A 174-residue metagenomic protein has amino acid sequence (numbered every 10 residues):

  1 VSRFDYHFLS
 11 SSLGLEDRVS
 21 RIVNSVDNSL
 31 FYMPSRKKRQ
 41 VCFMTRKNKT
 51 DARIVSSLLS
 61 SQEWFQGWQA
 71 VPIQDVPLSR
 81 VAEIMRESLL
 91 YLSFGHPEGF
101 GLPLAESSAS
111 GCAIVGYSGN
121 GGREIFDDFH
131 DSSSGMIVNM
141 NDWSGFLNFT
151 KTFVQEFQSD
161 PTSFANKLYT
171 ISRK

Functional and structural regions predicted by a protein language model:
F8-V81: Conserved catalytic-core segment of nucleotide-activated headgroup transferases in glycan assembly
A82, A105-A109, R123-E124: Short alpha-helical segment that forms part of, or immediately flanks, the ligand-binding pocket in carbohydrate-active
Y91-L92: A short hydrophobic beta-strand element within the catalytic core of glycosyltransferases that build diverse glycans
H96: Aromatic "clamp/platform" in nucleotide-sugar-dependent glycosyltransferases that forms part of the donor/acceptor
G99-G101, S108, S118: Short glycine/acidic-rich beta->alpha loop that forms part of the nucleotide-sugar donor binding site in diverse
A113-G116: Short hydrophobic beta-strand element within catalytic cores of glycosyltransferases and related nucleotide-activated
E124-Q155, T162: Change "using UDP/GDP/dTDP sugars" to "using nucleotide sugars
Q155-K174: A charged, aromatic-enriched C-terminal amphipathic alpha-helix characteristic of glycosyltransferases across folds
